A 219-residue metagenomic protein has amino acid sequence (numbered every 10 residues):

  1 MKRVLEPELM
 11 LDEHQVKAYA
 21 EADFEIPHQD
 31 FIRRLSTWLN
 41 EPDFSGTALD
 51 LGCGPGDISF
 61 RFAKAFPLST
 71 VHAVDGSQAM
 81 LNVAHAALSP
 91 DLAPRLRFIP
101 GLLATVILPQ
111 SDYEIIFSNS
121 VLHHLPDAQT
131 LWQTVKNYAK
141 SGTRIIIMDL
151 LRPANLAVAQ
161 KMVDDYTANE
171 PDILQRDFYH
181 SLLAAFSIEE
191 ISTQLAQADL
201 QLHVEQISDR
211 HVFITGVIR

Functional and structural regions predicted by a protein language model:
M1-A18: N-terminal, positively charged/glycine-rich alpha-helical extensions of SAM-dependent methyltransferases
E25-F44: Conserved alpha-helix/loop element of class I SAM-dependent methyltransferases that forms part of the SAM/SAH-binding
L49, D57-T105: Class I SAM-dependent methyltransferase SAM/SAH-binding core
G54: Conserved glycine-rich SAM-binding loop
F117: A conserved beta-strand element that flanks and buttresses the S-adenosyl-L-methionine
L125-V135: A short, conserved alpha-helix within the catalytic core of class I
G142-D149: Conserved beta-strand signature within the Rossmann-like core of class I S-adenosyl-L-methionine
L150-D199, V204, F213: C-terminal alpha-helical "lid/dimerization" subdomain adjacent to the S-adenosyl-L-methionine
